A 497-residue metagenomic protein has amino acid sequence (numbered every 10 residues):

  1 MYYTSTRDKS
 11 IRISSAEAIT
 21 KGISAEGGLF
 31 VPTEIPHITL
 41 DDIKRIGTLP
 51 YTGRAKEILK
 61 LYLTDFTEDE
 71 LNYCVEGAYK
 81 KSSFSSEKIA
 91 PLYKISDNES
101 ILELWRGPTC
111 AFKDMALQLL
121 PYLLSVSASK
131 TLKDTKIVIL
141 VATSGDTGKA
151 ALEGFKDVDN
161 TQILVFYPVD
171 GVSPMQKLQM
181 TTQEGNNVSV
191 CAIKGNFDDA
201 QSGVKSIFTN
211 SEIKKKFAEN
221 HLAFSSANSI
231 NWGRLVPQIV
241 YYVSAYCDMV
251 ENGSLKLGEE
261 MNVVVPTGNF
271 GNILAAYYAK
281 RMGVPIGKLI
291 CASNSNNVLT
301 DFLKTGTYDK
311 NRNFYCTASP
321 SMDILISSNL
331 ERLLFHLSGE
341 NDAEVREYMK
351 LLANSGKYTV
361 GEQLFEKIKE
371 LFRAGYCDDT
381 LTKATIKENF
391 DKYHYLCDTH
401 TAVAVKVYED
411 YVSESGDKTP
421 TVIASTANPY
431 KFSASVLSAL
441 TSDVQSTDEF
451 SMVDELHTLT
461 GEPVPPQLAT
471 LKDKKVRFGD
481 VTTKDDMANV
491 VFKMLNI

Functional and structural regions predicted by a protein language model:
M1-I497: PLP-dependent amino-acid enzyme catalytic core
